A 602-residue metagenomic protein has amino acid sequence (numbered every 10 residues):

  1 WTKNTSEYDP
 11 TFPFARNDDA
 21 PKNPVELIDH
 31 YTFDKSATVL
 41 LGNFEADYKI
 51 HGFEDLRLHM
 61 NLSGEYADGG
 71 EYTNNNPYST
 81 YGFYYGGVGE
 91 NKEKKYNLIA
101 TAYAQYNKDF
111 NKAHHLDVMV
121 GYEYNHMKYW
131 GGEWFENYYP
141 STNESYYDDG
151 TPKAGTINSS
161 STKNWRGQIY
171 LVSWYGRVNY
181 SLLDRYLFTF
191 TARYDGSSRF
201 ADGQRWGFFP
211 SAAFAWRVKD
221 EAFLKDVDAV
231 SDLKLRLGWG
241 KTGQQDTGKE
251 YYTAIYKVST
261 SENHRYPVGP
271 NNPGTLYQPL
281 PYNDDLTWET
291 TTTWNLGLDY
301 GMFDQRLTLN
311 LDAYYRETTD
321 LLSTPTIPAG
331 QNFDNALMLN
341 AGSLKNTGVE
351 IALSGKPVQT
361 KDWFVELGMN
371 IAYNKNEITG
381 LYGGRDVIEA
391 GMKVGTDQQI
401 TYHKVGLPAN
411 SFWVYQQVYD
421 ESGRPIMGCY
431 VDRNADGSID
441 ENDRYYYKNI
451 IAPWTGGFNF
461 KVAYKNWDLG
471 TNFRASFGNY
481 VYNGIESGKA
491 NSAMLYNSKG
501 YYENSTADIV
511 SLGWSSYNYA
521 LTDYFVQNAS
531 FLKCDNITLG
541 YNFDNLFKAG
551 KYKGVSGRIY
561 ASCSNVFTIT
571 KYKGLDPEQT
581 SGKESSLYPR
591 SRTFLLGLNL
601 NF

Functional and structural regions predicted by a protein language model:
W1-N75, Y85-H403, K465, A475 (+1 more regions): Extracellular/periplasmic, surface-exposed regions of secreted and cell-surface proteins
S79-T80: Active-site His/acidic residue clusters
Y103-Q105, Y447, P453: Active-site loop/lid in soluble adenylation, ligation, and acyl-transfer enzymes
N263-P279, E317-A341, N376-I451, N459 (+2 more regions): Surface-exposed, extracytoplasmic segments of Gram-negative outer-membrane nutrient-acquisition systems
N442, A452-K465, D535-G540: Conserved SET/PR-domain catalytic core that frames the SAM/AdoMet-binding pocket
